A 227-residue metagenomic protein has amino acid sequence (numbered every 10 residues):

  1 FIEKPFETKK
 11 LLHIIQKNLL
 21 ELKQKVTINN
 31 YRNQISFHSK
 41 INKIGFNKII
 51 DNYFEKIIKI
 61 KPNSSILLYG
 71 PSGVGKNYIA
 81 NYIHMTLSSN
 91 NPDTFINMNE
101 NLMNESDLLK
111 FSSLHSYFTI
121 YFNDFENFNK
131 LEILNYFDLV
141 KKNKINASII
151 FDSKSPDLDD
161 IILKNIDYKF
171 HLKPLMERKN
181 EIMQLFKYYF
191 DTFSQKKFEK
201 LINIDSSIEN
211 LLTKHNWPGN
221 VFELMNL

Functional and structural regions predicted by a protein language model:
I2, F170-K173: A structural signal for hydrophobic residues in beta-strands of small regulatory alpha/beta folds
K4, L175-R178: A Lys-centered signature of the CheY-like receiver
F6-I15: C-terminal output helix
L11, Y53, I182-L185, L224: Hydrophobic face residues on amphipathic alpha-helices
I15, I57, F186: Hydrophobic "lid"/C-terminal helical patch of Rossmann-like NAD(P)-dependent dehydrogenase/epimerase domains
Q16-N30, T192-F193: The C-terminal output helix
R32-P156, I161-I162, P174-L175, S194-L227: AAA+ ATPase active-site-proximal loops
R178-F186, F190: Conserved Sensor-2/SRH helix of P-loop NTPases
